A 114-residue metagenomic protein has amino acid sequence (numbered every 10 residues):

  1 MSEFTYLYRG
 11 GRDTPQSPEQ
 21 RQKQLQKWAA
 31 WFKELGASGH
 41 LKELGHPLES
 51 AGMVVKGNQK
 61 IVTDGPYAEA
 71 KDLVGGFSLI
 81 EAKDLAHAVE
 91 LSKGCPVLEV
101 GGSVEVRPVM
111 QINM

Functional and structural regions predicted by a protein language model:
M1-M114: Conserved, structured core segments of small domains
